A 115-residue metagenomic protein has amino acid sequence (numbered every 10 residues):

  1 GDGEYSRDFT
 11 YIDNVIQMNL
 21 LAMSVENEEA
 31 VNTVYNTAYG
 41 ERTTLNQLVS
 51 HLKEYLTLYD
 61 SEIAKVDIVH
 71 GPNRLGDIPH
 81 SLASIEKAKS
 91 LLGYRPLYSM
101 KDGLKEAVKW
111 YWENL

Functional and structural regions predicted by a protein language model:
G1-L115: C-terminal substrate-binding subdomain of Rossmann-fold SDR/epimerase-dehydratase oxidoreductases
